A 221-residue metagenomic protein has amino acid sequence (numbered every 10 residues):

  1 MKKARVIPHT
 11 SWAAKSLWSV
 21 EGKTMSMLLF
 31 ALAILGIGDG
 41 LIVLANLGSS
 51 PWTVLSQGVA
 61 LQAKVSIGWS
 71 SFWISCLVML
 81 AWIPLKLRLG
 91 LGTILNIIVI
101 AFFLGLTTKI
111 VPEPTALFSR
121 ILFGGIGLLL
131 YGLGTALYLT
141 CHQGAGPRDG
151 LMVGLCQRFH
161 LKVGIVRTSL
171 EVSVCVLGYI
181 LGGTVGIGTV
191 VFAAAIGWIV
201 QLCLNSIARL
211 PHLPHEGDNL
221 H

Functional and structural regions predicted by a protein language model:
K2-H221: Core subunits and conserved enzymes of cellular information-processing and envelope-translocation systems across
